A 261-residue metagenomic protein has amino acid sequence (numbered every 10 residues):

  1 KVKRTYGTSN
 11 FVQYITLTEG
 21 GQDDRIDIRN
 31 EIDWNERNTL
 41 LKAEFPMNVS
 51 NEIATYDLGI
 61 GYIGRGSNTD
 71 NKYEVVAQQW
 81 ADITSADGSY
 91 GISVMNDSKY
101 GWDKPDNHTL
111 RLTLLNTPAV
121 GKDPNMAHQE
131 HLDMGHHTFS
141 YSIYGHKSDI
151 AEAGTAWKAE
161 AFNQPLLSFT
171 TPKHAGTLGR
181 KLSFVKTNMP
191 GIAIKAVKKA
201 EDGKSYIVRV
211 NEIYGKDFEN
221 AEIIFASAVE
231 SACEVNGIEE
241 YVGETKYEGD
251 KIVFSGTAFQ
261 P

Functional and structural regions predicted by a protein language model:
K1-P261: C-terminal (or distal) subdomains of carbohydrate-active enzymes
